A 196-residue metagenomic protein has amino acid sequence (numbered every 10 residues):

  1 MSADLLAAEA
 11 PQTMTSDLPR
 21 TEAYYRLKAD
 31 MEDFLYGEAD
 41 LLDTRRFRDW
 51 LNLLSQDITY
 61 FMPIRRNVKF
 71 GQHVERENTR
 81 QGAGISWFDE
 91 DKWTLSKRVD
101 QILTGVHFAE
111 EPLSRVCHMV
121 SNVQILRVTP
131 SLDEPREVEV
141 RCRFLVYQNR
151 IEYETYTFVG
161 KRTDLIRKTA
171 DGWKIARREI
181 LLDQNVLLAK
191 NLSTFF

Functional and structural regions predicted by a protein language model:
M1-D4, D133-R141, F158-N191: Short beta-strand edge/turn micro-motifs at domain boundaries
S2-Q56, V68: Short, low-complexity N-terminal intrinsically disordered segments enriched in polar/charged residues
A23-R26, A83, W87, R150 (+1 more regions): Conserved aromatic-histidine-acidic binding/catalytic patches
D33, V116-H118, F158-V159: Short solvent-exposed loop/turn micro-motifs enriched in small/polar/acidic residues
L54, F144-V146, E179: Short beta-strand segments enriched in hydrophobic/aromatic residues within well-folded beta-rich domains
Q56-V128, L132-V140: A solvent-exposed, acidic/Ser-Thr-rich amphipathic alpha-helical stretch
V146-Y156, V186: Short, cysteine-centered beta-strand-loop-beta hairpins and adjacent loop/turn segments enriched in charged/polar
S193-F196: Short hydrophobic/aromatic patches at helix-to-coil boundaries
